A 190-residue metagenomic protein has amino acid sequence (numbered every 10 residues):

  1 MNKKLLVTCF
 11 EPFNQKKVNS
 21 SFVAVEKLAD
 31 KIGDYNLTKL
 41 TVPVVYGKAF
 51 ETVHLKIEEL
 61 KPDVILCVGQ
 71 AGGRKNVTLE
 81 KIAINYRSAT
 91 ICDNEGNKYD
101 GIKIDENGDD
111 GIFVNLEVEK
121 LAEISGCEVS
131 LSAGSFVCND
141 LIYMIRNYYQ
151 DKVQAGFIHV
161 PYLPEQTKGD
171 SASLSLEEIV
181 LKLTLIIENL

Functional and structural regions predicted by a protein language model:
M1-S135, R146-D151, S171-E177, I187-L190: N-terminal catalytic or cofactor-binding beta/alpha core of small enzyme domains
E123, I145, V153-Q166, T184-E188: C-terminal folded domains that constitute the principal catalytic or ligand-binding module of multi-domain proteins
V137-N139: Active-site glycine-rich loop that binds ribose-phosphate moieties when present
T167, I179-V180: Mixed-charge interfacial surface used for oligomerization/domain docking and macromolecular partner engagement
